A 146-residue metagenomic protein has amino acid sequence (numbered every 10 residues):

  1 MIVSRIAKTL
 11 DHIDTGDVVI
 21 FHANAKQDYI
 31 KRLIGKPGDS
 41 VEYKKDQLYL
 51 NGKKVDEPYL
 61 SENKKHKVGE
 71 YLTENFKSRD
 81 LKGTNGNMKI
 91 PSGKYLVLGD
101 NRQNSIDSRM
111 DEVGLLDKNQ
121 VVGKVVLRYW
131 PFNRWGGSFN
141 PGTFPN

Functional and structural regions predicted by a protein language model:
I2-N146: Soluble "head" domains of membrane/secretory-pathway proteins
